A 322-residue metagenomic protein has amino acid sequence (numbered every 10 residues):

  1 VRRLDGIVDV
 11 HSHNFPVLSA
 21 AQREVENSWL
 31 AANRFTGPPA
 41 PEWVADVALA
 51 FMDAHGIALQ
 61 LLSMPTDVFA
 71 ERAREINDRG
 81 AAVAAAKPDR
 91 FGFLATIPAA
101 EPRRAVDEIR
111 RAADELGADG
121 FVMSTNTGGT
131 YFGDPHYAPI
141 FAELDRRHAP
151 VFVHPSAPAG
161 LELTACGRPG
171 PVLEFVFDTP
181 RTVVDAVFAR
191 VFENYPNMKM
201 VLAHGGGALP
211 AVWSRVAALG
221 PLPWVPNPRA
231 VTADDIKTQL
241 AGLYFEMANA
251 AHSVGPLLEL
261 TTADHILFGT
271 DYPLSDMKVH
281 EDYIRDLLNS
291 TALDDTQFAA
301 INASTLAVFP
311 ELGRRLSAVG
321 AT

Functional and structural regions predicted by a protein language model:
V1-L59, D107-R111, M198, Y244 (+3 more regions): Mid-to-C-terminal alpha-helical segments outside catalytic/metal-binding sites
L4, H13-E42, P158-T179, V216-L240: Active-site gating loops and adjacent loop-to-helix segments of metal-dependent hydrolytic enzymes
V8-S12, Q60-L62, G92-T96, F121-M123 (+4 more regions): Hydrophobic faces of well-ordered beta-strands that scaffold small-molecule active sites in alpha/beta enzyme cores
H13, N126, S156-A157, G206 (+1 more regions): Catalytic metal-binding/acid-base residues of hydrolase active sites
A58-A186: Active-site gating/metal-coordination segments in enzymes
A85-D89, P223, T291-D294: Short helix-capping segments at alpha-helix termini
V176-R181, Y195-N197, L222-M277: Active-site-adjacent C-terminal substructures of enzyme catalytic domains
F188-R190, N194-I236: Aromatic-lined glycan-binding groove of carbohydrate-active enzymes
